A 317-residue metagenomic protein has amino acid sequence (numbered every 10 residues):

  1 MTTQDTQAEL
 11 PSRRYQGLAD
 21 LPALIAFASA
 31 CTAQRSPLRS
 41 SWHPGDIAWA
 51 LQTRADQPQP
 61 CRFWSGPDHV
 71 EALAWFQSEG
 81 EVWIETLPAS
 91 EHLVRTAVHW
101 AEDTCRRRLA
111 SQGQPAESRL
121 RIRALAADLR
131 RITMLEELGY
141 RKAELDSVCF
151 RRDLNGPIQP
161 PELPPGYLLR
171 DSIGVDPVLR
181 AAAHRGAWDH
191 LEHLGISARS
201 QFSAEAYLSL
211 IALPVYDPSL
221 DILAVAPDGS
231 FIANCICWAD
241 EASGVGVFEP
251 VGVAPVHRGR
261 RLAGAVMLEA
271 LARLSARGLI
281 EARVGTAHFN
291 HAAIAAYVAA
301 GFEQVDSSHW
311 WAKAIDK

Functional and structural regions predicted by a protein language model:
M1-D46, P161-F202: Short amphipathic alpha-helix that is part of the acyltransferase structural core
M1-Q4, V70, Q77-P165, I173 (+1 more regions): Acyl-donor-binding surface of acyltransferase catalytic domains
R13-A19, C31-Q114, P227, I232-V245 (+1 more regions): Conserved donor-binding loop and adjoining core beta-sheet/short helix segment in diverse acyl/aminoacyl transferases
E91-R107, V253-P255, G259-A276, I294-A299: Conserved acetyl-CoA-binding loop-helix of GNAT-fold acetyltransferases
L120-I122, F248, A282-T286: Conserved hydrophobic beta-strand within the GNAT/NAT acetyltransferase core sheet that lines the active-site cleft
R131, L135, Y297, F302: Conserved active-site tyrosine of GNAT-family acetyltransferases
G156-G246: Flexible, substrate/cofactor-facing loop regions flanked by secondary structure within enzyme catalytic domains
M267, N290-A293, W310-I315: Short glycine/proline-centered loop/turn elements that form peptide/ligand docking sites
